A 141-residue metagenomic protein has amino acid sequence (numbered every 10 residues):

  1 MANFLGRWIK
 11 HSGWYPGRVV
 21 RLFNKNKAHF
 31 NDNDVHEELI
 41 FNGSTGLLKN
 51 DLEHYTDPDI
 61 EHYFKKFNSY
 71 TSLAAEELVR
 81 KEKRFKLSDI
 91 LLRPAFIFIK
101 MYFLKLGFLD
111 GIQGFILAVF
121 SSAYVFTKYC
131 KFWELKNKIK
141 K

Functional and structural regions predicted by a protein language model:
M1-I139: Catalytic-site signature of metal-activated, phosphate-bearing donor transferases, centered on the GT-A/GT-A-like
